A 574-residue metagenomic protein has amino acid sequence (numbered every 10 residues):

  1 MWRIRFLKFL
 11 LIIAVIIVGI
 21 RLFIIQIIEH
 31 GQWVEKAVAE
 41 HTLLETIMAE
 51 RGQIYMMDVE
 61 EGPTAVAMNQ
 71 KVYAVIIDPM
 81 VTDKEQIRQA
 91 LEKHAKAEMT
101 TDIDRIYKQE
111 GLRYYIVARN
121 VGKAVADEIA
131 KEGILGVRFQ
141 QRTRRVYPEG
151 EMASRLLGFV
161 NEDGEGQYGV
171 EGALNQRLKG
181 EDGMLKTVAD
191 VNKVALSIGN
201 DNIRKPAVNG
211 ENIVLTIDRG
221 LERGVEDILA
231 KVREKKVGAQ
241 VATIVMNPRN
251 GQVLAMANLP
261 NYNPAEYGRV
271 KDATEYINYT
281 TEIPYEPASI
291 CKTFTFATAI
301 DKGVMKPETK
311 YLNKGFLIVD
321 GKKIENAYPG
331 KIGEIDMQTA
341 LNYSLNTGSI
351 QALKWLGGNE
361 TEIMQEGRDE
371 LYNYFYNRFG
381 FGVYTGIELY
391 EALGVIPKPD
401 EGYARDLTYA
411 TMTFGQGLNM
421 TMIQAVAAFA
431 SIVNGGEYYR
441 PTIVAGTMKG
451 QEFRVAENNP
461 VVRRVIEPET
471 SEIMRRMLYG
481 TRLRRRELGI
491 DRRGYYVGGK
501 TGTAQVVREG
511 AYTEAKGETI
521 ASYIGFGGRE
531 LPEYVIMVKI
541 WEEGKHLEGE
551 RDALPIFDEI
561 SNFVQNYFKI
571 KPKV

Functional and structural regions predicted by a protein language model:
M1-Y267, E370-N377, I490-R493, E509-Y512 (+2 more regions): Periplasmic/cell-envelope proteins involved in peptidoglycan metabolism and beta-lactam response
M56-D58, P63-A67, D190-R204, V208 (+4 more regions): Beta-lactam-recognizing serine transpeptidase/beta-lactamase-like catalytic domain environment
